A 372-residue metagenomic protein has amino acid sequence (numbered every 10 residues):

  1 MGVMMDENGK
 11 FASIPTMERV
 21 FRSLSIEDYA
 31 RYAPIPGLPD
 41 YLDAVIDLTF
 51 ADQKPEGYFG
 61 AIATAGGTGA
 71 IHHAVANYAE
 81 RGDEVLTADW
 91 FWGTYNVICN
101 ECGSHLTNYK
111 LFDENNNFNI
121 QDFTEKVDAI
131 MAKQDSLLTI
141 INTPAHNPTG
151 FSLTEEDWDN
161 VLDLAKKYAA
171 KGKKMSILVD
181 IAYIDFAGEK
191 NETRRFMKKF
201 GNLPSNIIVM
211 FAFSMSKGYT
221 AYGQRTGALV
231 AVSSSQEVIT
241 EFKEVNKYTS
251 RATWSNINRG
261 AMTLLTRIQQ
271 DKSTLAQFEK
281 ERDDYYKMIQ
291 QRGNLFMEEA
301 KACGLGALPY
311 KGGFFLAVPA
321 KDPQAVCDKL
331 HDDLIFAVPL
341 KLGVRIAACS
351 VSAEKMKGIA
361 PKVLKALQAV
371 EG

Functional and structural regions predicted by a protein language model:
M1-P36, N258, M262: N-terminal "arm"/small-domain region of PLP-dependent enzymes with the aminotransferase-like
M17-E18, S25-K173, I184-L203: Conserved core of the PLP fold type I
P39, D43, D47, A51-P55 (+2 more regions): PLP-dependent enzyme catalytic core of the Aspartate aminotransferase-like
Y58, P309-F315, P339-G343: Short Gly/Ser/Thr- and Asp/Glu-enriched loop/turn motifs at secondary-structure junctions
L178: Generic enzyme active-site microenvironment
I181: Walker B catalytic acidic pair
N202-R282, Y286: Conserved core segment of the aminotransferase class I/II
F278-H331: Conserved PLP-binding catalytic core of the aspartate aminotransferase-like
